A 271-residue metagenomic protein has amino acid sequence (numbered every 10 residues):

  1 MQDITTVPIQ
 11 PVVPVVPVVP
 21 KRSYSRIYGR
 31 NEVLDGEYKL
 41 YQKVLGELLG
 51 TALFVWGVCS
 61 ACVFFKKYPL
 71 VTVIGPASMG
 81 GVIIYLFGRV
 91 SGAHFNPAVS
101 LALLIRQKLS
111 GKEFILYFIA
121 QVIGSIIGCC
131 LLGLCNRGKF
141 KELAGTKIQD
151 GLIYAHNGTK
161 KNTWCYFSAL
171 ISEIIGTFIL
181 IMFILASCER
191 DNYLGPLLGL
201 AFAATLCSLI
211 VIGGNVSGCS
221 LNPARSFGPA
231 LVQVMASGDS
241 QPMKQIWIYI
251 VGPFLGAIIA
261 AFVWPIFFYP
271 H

Functional and structural regions predicted by a protein language model:
M1-H271: Membrane-interface helix-loop junctions and terminal tails of multi-pass membrane proteins
